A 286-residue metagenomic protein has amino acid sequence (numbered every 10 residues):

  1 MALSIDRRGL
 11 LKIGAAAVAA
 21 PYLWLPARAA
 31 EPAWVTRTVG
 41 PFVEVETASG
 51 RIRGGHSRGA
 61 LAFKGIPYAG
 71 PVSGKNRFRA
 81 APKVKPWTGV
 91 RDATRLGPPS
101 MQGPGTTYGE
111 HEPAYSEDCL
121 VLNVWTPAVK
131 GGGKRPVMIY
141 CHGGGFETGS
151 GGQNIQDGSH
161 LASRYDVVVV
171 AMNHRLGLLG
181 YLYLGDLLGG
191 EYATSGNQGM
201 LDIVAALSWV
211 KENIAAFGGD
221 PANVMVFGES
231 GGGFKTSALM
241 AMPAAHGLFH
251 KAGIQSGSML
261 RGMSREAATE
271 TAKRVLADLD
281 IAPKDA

Functional and structural regions predicted by a protein language model:
A2-A17: N-terminal secretory signal peptides and thylakoid transit peptides that target proteins across membranes
P21-P26: C-terminal segment of classical bacterial N-terminal signal peptides
A29-N197: Non-catalytic accessory segments of hydrolases
P41, S49, G89-E110, G189-Q198 (+3 more regions): Mature extracellular catalytic domain of secreted serine hydrolases with alpha/beta-hydrolase catalytic cores
G219-F227: Alpha/beta-hydrolase fold nucleophile elbow
G228, G232: Gly/Ala-rich beta-loop-alpha elbow adjacent to hydrolase catalytic centers
